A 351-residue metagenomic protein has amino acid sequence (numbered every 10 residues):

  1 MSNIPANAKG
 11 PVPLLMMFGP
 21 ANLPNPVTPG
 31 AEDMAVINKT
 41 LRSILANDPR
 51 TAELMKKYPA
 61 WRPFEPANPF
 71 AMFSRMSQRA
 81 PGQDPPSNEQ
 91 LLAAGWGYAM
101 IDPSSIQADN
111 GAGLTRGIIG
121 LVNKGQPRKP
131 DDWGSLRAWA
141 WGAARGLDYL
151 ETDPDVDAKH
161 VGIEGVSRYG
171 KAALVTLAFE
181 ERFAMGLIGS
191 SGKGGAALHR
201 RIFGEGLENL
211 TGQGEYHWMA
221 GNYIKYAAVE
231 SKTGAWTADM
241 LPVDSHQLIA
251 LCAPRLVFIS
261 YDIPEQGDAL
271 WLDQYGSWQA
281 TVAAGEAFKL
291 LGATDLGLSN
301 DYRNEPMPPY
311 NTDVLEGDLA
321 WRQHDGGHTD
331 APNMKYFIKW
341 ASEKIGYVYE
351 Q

Functional and structural regions predicted by a protein language model:
G10-P20: Short beta-strand element of the alpha/beta-hydrolase
M16, I163-G165, G189: Short beta-strand immediately N-terminal to the catalytic nucleophile in serine-hydrolase-like folds
F18-R145, Y149-T152, G192-I202: Cap/lid segment of the alpha/beta-hydrolase catalytic domain
I118, K129, M185-L248, L270-R303: Mobile cap/lid helix-loop segments that gate and shape the active-site cleft of serine hydrolases
A143, E151, G170-E181: Short glycine-enriched nucleophile-adjacent loop and the immediately C-terminal alpha-helix near the catalytic center
D155-S167: Alpha/beta-hydrolase fold nucleophile elbow
W218, E265, Y275, A280-Q351: C-terminal catalytic histidine-bearing segment of alpha/beta-hydrolase fold enzymes
A253-Q274, H324-G326: Conserved strand-to-loop "acid loop" that flanks and positions the catalytic carboxylate
